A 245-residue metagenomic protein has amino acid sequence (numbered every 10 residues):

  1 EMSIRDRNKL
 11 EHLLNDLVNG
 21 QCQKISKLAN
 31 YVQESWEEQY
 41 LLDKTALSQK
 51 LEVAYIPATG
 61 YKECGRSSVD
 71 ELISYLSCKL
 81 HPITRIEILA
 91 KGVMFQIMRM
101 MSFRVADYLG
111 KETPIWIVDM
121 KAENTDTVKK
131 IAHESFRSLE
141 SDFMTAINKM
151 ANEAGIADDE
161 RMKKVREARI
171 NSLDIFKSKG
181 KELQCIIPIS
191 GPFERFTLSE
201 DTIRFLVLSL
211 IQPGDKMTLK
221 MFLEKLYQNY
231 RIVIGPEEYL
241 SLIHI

Functional and structural regions predicted by a protein language model:
M2-D6, H244-I245: Conserved small/polar residues in nucleotide/adenosyl-binding loops
K27-D142: Long, internal scaffold/assembly segments composed of regular secondary structure
I131-T197: Long, low-complexity, charged/polar intrinsically disordered regions in eukaryotic proteins
R169, L206, Q212, E238-L240: Alpha-helical scaffold domains
L198-K216: Positively charged, polyanion-binding regions of nucleic-acid-associated proteins
K216-L226: Short acidic, hydrophobic short linear motifs in intrinsically disordered regions
E224-Y239: Short helix-coil junctions and helix-kink-helix linkers
